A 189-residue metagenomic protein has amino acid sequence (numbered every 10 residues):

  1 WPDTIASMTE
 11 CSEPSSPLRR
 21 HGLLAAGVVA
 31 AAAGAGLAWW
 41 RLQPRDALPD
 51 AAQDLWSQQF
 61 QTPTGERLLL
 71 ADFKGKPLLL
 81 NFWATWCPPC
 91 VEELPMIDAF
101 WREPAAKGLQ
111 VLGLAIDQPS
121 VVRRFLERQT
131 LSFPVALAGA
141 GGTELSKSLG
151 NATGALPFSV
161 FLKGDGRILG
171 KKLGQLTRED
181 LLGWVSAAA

Functional and structural regions predicted by a protein language model:
W1-L18, A25-A33, A189: N-terminal secretory signal peptides
A32-W40: Hydrophobic alpha-helical membrane-insertion segments, chiefly the h-region of N-terminal signal peptides
R41-L70: N-terminal "domain-start" segment that seeds a small globular fold
L55-W56, L78, L156-P157: Short loop/turn microsegments at loop-to-beta-strand junctions
L70-C87: Short active-site neighborhood of thiol/selenol oxidoreductases, capturing the structured segment around
K74-K76, A106, S132: Active-site acidic short loop of glycosyltransferases
E92-T130, A140-K147: Structural microenvironment flanking redox-active thiols in thiol-disulfide oxidoreductases
R128-L131, G139-S186: Thiol/disulfide oxidoreductase modules built on the thioredoxin-like
